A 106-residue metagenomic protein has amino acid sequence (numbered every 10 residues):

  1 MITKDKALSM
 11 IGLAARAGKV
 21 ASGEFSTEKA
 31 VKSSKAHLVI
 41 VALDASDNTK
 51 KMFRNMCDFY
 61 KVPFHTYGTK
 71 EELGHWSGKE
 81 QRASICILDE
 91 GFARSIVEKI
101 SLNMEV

Functional and structural regions predicted by a protein language model:
I2, K6, N48, G68 (+2 more regions): Charged, alpha-helix-enriched surfaces in structured cytosolic catalytic cores of large nucleotide-utilizing machines
T3-V41: N-terminal first-folded block
S9, F25, K29, K51-N55 (+2 more regions): Solvent-exposed alpha-helical segments within well-ordered globular domains of core cellular machineries
G18, H37-L38, P63-H65, R82-I85: Structural motif
F25, D44-A45, T69-E72, E90: Short, ordered loop/turn segments at secondary-structure junctions
K32, A36-R54, K61-P63: N-terminal positively charged helical leader segments and presequences
K51-R82: Mid-chain, well-packed structural core segment of small domains
G74-V106: C-terminal structural segments of small proteins and small subunits
